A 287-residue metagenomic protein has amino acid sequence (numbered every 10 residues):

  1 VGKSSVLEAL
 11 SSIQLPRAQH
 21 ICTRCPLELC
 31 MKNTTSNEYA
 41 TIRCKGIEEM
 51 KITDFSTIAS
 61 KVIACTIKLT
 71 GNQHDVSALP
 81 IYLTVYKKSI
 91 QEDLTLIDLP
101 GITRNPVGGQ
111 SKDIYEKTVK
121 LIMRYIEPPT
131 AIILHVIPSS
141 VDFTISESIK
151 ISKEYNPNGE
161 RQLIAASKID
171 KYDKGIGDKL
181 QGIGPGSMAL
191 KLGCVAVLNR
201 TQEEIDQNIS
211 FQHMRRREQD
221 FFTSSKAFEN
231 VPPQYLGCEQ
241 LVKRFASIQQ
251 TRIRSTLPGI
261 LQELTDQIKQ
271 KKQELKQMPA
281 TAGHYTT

Functional and structural regions predicted by a protein language model:
V1-T265, K269-K272, K276: Globular "head" domains of long coiled-coil molecular machines
E274-T287: Extended, well-ordered alpha-helical scaffold/bundle regions in very large, multi-domain proteins
